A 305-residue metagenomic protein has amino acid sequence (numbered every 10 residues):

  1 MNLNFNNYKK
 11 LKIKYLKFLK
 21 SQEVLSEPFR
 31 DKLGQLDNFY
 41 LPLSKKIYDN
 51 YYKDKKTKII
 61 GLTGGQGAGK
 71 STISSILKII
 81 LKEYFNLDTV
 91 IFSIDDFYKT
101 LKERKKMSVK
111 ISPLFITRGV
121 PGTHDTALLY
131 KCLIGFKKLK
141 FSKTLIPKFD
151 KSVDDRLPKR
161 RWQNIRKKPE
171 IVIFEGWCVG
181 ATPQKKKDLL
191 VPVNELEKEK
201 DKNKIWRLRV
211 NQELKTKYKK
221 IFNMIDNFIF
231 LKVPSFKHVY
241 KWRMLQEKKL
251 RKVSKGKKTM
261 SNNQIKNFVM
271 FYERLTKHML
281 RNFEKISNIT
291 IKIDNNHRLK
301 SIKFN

Functional and structural regions predicted by a protein language model:
N2-L19, E27-L33, D37-Y40, W177-N305: Conserved NTP phosphate-binding and transfer environment spanning the P-loop NTPase/kinase superfamily
E27-Q35, V90-F92, F97-D154: Conserved nucleotide-sensing/catalytic segment adjacent to the nucleotide-binding pocket in NTP-handling enzymes
L41-K53: Pre-Walker A adenine-sensing motif
I60-L62: Hydrophobic anchor at the beta1->P-loop junction of P-loop NTPases
G65: P-loop (Walker A) phosphate-binding loop of NTP-binding proteins
G69: Conserved glycine(s) of the Walker
T72-I73, L77: Hydrophobic positions on the alpha1 helix immediately C-terminal to the Walker A/P-loop
I79-V90: Post-Walker A helix-loop "phosphate-sensing" segment adjacent to the P-loop in P-loop NTPases
